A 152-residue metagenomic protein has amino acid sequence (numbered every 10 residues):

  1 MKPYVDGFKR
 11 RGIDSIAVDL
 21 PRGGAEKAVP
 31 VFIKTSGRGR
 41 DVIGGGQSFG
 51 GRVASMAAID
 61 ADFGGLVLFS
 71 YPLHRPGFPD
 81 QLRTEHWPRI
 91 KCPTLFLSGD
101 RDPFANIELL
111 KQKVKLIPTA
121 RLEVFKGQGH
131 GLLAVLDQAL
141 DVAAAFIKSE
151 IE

Functional and structural regions predicted by a protein language model:
M1-I43, Q47, R52-V53, A58: Serine-hydrolase catalytic machinery in alpha/beta-hydrolase-like enzymes
I16, K115-G131: Catalytic histidine neighborhood in serine/cysteine hydrolases with alpha/beta-hydrolase-type architecture
P30-V31, P79-P88, A139, A143: Charged helix-capping and loop-helix junction motifs
D62-G77: A conserved short beta-strand
L82-R83, C92, A105-V114: Short alpha-helix in the alpha/beta-hydrolase fold that links the catalytic acid
R89-K91, F96-S98, D102: Short beta-strand/loop motif that positions the catalytic acidic residue of the alpha/beta-hydrolase fold
D100-A105, H130-G131: Acidic catalytic loop of the alpha/beta-hydrolase fold
Q128-L140: Catalytic histidine-centered segment of alpha/beta-hydrolase-like enzymes
